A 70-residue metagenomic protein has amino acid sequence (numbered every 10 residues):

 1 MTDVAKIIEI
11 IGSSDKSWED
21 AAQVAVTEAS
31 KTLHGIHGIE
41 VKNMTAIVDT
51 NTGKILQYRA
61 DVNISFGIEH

Functional and structural regions predicted by a protein language model:
T2-I39: Short, well-ordered alpha-helical segments
V41-N43: Extended beta-sheet lipid-handling architectures
T45-H70: A cross-kingdom feature marking charged/low-complexity
